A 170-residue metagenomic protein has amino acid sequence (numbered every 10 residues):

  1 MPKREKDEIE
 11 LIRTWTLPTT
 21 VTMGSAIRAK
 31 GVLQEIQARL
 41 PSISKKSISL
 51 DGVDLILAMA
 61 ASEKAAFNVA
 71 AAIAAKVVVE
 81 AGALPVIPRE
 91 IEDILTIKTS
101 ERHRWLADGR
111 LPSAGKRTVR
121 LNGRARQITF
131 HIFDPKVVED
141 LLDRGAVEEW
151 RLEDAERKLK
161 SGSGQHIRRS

Functional and structural regions predicted by a protein language model:
M1-L55: General nucleic-acid-binding
G31, E35, A66-V69, I73 (+2 more regions): Exposed alpha-helical structural elements
I36-L40, D140-S170: Helix-turn-helix/homeodomain-like alpha-helical modules used for DNA recognition and transcription-factor dimerization
P41-S44, I48, V79-G82, V86 (+2 more regions): Residue-level signal for secondary-structure boundary elements
S49-P85: Short basic alpha-helical hairpin corresponding to helix-turn-helix/winged-helix-like nucleic-acid-binding
V53-F67, P112-V147: Short helix-start
A81-P135: Basic (Lys/Arg-enriched) interaction patch that binds polyanionic ligands
